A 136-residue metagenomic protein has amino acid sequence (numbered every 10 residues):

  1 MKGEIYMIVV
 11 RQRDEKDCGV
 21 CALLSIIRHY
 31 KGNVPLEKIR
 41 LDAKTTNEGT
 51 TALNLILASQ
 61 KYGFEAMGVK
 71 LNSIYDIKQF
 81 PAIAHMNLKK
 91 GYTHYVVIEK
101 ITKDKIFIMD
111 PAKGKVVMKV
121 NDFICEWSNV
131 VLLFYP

Functional and structural regions predicted by a protein language model:
M1-E126: Conserved active-site-adjacent core of cysteine acyl-enzyme catalytic domains
N129: A contiguous loop/helix-start segment that scaffolds small-molecule binding in enzyme catalytic cores
F134-P136: Cytosolic-side membrane-insertion boundary helix
